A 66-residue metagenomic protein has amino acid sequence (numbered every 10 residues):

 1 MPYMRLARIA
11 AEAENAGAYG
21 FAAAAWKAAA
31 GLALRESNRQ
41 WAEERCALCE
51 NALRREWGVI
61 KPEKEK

Functional and structural regions predicted by a protein language model:
A10-A11, A30, A47: Conserved small-residue packing positions in alpha-helical repeats and bundles
E14-N15, L34: Hydrophobic/aromatic side-chain positions at a characteristic register within alpha-helices of tetratricopeptide repeats
Y19-G20, R39: TPR-repeat structural position
W26-K27, A33: Inward-facing hydrophobic residues that define packing positions of alpha-helical scaffold repeats
L32-A33, L53: Alpha-helical junction/boundary sensor with strong preference for TPR arrays
L34-A42: Boundary/linker segments of alpha-helical solenoid repeat arrays
C46-K66: Alpha-helical linker/edge segments of TPR/alpha-solenoid repeat scaffolds and analogous pre-/post-domain helices
